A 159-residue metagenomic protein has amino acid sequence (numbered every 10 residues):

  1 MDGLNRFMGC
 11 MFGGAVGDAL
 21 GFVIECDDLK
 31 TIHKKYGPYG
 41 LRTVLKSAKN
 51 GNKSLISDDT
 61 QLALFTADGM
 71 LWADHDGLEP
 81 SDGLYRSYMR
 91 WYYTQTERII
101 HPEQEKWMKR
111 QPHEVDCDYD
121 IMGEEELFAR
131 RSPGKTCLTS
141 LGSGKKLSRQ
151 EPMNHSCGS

Functional and structural regions predicted by a protein language model:
M1-S159: Structured, active/binding-site neighborhoods that engage oxygen-rich ligands
